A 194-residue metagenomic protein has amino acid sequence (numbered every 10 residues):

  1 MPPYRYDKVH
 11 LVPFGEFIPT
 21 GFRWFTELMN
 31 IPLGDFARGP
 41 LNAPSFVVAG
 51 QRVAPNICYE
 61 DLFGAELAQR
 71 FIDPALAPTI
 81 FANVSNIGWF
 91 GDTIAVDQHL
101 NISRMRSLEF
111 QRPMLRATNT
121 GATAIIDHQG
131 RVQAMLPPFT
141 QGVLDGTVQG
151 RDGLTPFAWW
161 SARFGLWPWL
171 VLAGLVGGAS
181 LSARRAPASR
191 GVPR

Functional and structural regions predicted by a protein language model:
M1-R194: Enzyme catalytic cores with a strong preference for nitrogen-chemistry domains
